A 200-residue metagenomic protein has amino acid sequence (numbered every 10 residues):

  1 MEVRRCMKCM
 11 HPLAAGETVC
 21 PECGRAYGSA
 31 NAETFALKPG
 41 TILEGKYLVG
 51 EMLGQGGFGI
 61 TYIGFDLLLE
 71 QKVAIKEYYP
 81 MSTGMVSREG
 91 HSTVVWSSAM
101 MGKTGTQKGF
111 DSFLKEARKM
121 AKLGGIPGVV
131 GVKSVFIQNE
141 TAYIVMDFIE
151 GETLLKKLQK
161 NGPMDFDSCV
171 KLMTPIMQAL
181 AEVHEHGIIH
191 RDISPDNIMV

Functional and structural regions predicted by a protein language model:
G50-G56, T61: Protein kinase glycine-rich loop
F65-V73, Y79-T83: Conserved N-lobe loop of protein kinases adjacent to the ATP-binding glycine-rich P-loop
S87-K122: AlphaC helix of the eukaryotic protein kinase fold
V135: Activation-segment/catalytic-loop signature of the eukaryotic protein kinase fold
N139-T153: Conserved short submotifs of the Hanks-type protein kinase catalytic core that shape the nucleotide-binding pocket
L154-M164: AlphaC helix of the protein kinase catalytic domain
L172-M173: Activation segment signature within eukaryotic-like protein kinase domains
I176-I188: Protein kinase catalytic-loop region centered on the HRD/HxD motif
